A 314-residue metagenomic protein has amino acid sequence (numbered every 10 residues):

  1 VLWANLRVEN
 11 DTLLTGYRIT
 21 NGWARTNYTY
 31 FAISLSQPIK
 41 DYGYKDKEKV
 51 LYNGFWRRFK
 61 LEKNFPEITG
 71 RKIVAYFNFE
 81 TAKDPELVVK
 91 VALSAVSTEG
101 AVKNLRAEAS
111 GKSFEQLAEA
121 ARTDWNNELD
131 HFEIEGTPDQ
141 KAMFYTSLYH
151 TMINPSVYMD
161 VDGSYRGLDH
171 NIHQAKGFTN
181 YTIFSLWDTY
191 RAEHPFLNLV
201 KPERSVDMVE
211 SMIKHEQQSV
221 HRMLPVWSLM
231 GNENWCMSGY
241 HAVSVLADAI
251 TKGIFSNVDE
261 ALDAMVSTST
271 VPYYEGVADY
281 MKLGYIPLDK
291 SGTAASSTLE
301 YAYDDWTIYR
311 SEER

Functional and structural regions predicted by a protein language model:
V1-Y181, K214: Beta-sandwich/jelly-roll carbohydrate-recognition scaffolds of carbohydrate-active enzymes
T69-G70, T179-I183, Y190-P195, L199-D207 (+2 more regions): A conserved hydrophobic secondary-structure block that centers on an alpha-helix together with its immediately flanking
A82, E86-E108, T179-S185, E210 (+3 more regions): N-terminal accessory/precursor segments of enzymes
R106-F114, L129-T137, N180-T182, E193-N198 (+4 more regions): Second-shell loop/turn segments in exported
E115-E119, P138, A142, L186 (+4 more regions): Soluble non-cytosolic domains of exported or imported proteins
K141-S156, D160, Q217-H221, N232-M237 (+1 more regions): Active-site acid/base region of carbohydrate-active enzymes
D188-E193, Y240-D248, E300-R310: Well-ordered alpha-helical segments within folded domains of soluble proteins
E313-R314: Conserved small/polar residues in nucleotide/adenosyl-binding loops
